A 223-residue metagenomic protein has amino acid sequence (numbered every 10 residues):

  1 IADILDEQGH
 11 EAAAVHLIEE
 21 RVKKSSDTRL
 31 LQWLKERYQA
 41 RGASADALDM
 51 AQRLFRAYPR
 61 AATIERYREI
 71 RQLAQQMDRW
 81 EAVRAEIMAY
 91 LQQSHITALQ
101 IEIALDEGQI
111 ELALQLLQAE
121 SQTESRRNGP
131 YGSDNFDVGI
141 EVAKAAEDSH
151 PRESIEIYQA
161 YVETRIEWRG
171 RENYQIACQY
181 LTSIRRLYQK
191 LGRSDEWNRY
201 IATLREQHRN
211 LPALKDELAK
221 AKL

Functional and structural regions predicted by a protein language model:
I1-L223: Eukaryote-biased, non-catalytic alpha-solenoid scaffold regions
